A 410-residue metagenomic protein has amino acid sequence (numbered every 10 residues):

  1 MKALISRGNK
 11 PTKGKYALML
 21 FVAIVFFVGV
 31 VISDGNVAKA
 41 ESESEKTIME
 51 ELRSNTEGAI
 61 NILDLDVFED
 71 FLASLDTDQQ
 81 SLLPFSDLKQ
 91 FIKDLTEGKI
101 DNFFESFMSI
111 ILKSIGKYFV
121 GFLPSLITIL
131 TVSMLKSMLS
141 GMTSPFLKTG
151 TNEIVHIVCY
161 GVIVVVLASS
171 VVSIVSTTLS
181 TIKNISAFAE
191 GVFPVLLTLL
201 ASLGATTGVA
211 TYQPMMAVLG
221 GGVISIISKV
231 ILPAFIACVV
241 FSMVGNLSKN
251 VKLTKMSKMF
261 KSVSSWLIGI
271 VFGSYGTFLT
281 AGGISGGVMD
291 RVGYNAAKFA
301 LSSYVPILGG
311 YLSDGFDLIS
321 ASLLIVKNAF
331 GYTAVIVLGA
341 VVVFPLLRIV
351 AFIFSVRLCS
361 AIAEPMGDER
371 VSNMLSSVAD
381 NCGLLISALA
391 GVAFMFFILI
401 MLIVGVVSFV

Functional and structural regions predicted by a protein language model:
K2-V132, S137-H156, S169-A189, T206-A217 (+7 more regions): Gly/Ser-rich, low-complexity
S144-T149, S248-S264, A363-S372: Membrane interface segments of multi-pass transport proteins and intramembrane proteases
I154-V164, I185-P194, G222-S228, M259-G273 (+3 more regions): Small-residue-enriched core segments of transmembrane alpha-helices in multipass membrane transport and channel
I157, G161-S170, A189-A205, I226-C238 (+1 more regions): Mid-bilayer segments of alpha-helical transmembrane spans in multi-pass integral membrane proteins that mediate
Y212-V337: Generic multipass alpha-helical transmembrane bundles of integral membrane proteins
I325-E369: Helical hairpin unit composed of two closely spaced alpha helices linked by a short loop
M366-I386: Interfacial loop-to-transmembrane junctions
